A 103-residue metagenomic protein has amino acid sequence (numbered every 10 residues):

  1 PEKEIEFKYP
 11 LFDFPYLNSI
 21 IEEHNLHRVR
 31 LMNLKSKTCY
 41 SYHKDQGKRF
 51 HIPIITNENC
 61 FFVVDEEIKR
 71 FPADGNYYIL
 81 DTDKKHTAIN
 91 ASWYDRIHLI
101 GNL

Functional and structural regions predicted by a protein language model:
P1-L34: Signature of the catalytic double-stranded beta-helix
H27, Q46-K48, D95: Residues that flank catalytic or metal-binding motifs in active/ligand-binding sites
R30-M32, P53, V63, I89 (+1 more regions): Residues in well-ordered beta-strands of folded domains
N33, K44-C60: Short, conserved beta-strand element in jelly-roll/cupin
K37, G47-R49, D83: Short beta-strand-initiation
Y40-H43, C60-F62, F71, L80-S92 (+1 more regions): Short beta-strand His + acidic residue motifs that chelate non-heme Fe in jelly-roll/DSBH and cupin folds
F50-P53, Y77-I79, W93-L103: A short hydrophobic beta-strand segment most commonly corresponding to one strand of the jelly-roll/cupin
P53-A73: A short beta-strand-loop-beta hairpin characteristic of the jelly-roll/cupin
